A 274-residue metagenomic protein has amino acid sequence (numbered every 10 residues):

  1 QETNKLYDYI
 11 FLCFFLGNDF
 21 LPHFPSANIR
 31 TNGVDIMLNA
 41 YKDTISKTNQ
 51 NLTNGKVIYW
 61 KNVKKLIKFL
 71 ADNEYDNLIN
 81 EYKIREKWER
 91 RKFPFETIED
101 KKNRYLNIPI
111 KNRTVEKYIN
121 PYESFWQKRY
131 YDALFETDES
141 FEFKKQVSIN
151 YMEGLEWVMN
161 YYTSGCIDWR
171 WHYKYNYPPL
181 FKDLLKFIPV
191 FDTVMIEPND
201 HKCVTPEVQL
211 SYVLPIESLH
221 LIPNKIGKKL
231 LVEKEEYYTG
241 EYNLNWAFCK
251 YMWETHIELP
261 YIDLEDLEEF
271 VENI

Functional and structural regions predicted by a protein language model:
Q1-I274: Long, low-complexity, charge-dense
